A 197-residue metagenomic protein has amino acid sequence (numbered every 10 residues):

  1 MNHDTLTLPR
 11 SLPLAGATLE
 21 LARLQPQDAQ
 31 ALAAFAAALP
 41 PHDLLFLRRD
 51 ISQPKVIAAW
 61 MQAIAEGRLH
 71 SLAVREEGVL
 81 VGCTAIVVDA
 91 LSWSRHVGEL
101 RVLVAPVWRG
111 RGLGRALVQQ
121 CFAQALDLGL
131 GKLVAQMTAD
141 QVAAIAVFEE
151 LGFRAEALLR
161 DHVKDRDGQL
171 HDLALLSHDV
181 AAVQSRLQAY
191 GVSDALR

Functional and structural regions predicted by a protein language model:
L6, D161-R197: C-terminal "cap" of GNAT-fold acetyltransferases
A15, A34-R48: Helix-loop element at the rim of GNAT/NAT acetyltransferase active sites that forms part of the acceptor-substrate
A17-L19, E77-C83, H171: Glycine-rich phosphate/pyrophosphate-binding loop shared by adenosine-nucleotide-utilizing enzymes
L19-L32, F153: A short beta-loop-alpha structural element at the N-terminal edge of CoA-dependent acyl/N-acetyltransferase catalytic
L45, R49-P106, V118-Q119, D179-A181: Acetyl-CoA-dependent GNAT
R111, R115-A116, A139-A157: Conserved active-site alpha-helix within GNAT-family acetyltransferase domains
V118, A125-M137: Conserved GNAT acetyl-CoA-binding A-motif
V134-M137, E149, R154-H171: Conserved catalytic-core motifs of GNAT/GCN5-like acyltransferases
